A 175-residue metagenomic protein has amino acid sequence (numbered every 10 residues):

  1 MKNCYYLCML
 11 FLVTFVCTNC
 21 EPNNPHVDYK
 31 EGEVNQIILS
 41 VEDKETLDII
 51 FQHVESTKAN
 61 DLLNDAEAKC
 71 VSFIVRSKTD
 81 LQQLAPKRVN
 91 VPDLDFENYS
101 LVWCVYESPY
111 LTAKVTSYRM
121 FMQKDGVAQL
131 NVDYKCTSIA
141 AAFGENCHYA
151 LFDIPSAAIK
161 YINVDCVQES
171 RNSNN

Functional and structural regions predicted by a protein language model:
M1-Y5: Positively charged n-region of N-terminal signal peptides that target proteins for export
Y6-T14: Sec-dependent N-terminal signal peptides
F15-N19: C-terminal motif of bacterial Sec signal peptides marking the signal peptidase cleavage site
E21-N175: Exposed, flexible binding/inhibitory loops of compact, secreted disulfide-stabilized domains
